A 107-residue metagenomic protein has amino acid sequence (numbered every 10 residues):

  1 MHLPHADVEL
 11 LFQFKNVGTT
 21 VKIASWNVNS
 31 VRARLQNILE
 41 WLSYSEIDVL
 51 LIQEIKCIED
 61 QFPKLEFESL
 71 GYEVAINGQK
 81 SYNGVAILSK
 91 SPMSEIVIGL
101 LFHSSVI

Functional and structural regions predicted by a protein language model:
H2-E73, Y82-V85: N-terminal, active-site-proximal structural segment of metallo-dependent hydrolase catalytic domains
K64-I107: Structured beta-strand-rich core segments of catalytic domains in phosphoester-bond hydrolases
